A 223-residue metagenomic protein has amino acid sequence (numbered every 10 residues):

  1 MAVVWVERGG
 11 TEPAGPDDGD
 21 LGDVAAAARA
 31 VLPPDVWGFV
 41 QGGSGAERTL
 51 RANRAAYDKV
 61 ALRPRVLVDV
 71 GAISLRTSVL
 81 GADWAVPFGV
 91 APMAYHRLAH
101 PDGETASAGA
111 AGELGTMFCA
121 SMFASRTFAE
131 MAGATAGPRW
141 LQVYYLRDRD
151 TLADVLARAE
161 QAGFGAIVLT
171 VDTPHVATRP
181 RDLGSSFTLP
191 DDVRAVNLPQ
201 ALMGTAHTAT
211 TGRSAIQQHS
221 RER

Functional and structural regions predicted by a protein language model:
A2-A82, F187-R223: An N-cap/entry alpha-helix motif that binds or orients negatively charged groups
P33, V90, A111: Residue-level signature of catalytic and energy-coupling elements of molecular machines, predominantly ATP/GTP-dependent
G42, H96, H100, A120-S121 (+1 more regions): Glycine- and other small-residue-rich loops at beta-strand/loop junctions that grip anionic moieties
R76-P87, Y95-A108, F123-A136: N-terminal active-site wall of soluble small-molecule enzyme domains
F88-A91, T116-A120, R139-V143, I167: Hydrophobic faces of well-ordered beta-strands that scaffold small-molecule active sites in alpha/beta enzyme cores
Y95, G109, E113, E130 (+2 more regions): Alpha/beta enzyme core
M122-F123, V171: Short secondary-structure boundary segments
F123-S125, Y145-R149: Short beta->alpha connector loops
